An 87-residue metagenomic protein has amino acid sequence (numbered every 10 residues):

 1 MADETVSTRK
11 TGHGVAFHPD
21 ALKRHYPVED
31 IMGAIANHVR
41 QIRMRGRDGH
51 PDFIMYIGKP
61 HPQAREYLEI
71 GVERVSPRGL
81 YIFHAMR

Functional and structural regions predicted by a protein language model:
M1-R87: Ribonuclease/tRNase effector modules and their secretory precursors
